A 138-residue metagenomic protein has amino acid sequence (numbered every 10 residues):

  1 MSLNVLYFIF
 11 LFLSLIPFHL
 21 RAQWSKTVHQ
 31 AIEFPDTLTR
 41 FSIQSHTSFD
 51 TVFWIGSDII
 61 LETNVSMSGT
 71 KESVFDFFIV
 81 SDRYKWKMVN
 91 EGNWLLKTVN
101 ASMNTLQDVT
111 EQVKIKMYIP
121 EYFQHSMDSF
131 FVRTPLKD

Functional and structural regions predicted by a protein language model:
M1-V28: Bacterial Sec-dependent N-terminal signal peptides
Q23-T37, S42, S48-D138: Acidic (Asp/Glu) and glycine-rich low-complexity loops/linkers that are typically intrinsically disordered
